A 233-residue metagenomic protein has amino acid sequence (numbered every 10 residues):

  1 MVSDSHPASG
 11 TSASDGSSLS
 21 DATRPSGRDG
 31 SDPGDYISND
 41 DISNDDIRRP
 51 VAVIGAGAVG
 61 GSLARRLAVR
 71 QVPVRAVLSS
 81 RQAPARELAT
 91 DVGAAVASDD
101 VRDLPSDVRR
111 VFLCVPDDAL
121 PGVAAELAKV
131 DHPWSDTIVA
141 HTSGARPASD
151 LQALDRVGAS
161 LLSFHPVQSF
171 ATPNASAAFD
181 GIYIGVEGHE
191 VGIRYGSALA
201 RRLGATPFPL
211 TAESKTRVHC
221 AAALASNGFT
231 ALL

Functional and structural regions predicted by a protein language model:
V2-G10, D15, D21-Y36, D40-D99 (+1 more regions): NAD(P)+-binding Rossmann beta1-loop-alpha1 motif at the extreme N-terminus of oxidoreductases
I47-P50, D136, G181: Phosphate-coordination loops involved in phosphoryl transfer and adenosine-cofactor binding
R70, V157, L203: Conserved dinucleotide-binding and phosphotransfer motif residues
R75-S79, V139-T142, I184-E187: Short, hydrophobic beta-strand segments that form beta-sheet elements in well-ordered domains
P84-D91, S176-V218, A225-L233: Internal alpha-helical scaffold of NAD(P)-dependent oxidoreductase catalytic cores
V92, S98-A175: Rossmann-like NAD(P)(H) cofactor-binding subdomain of soluble oxidoreductases
